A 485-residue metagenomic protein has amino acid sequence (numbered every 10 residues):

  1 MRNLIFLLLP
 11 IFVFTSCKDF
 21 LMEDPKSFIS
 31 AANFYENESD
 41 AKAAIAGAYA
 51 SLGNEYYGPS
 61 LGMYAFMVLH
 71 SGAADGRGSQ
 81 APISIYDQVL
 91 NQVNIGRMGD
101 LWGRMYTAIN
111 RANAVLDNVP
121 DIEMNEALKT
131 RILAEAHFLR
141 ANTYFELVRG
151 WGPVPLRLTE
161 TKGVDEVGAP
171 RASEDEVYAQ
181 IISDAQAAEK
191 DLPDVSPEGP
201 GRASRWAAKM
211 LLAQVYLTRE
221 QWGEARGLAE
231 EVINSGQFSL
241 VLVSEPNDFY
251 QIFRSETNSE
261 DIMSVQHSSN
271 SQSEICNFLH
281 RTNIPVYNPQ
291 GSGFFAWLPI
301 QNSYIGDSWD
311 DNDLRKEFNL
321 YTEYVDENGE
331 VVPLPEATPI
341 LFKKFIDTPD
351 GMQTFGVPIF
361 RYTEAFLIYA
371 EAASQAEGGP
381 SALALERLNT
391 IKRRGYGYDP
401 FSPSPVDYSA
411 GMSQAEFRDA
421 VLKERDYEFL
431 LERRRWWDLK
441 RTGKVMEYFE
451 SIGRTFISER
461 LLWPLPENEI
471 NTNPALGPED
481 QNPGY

Functional and structural regions predicted by a protein language model:
M1-K26: Bacterial Sec-dependent N-terminal signal peptides
C17-A65, A114, D175, G477-Y485: Acidic, glycine-rich segments characteristic of secretory precursors and extracytoplasmic regions
A32, P59-S79, V154-T159, P193-L211 (+6 more regions): Short, surface-exposed recognition loops and adjoining beta-strand edges that mediate ligand/DNA contacts, enriched
N37, K42-A46, A50-Y56, G78-W151 (+5 more regions): Conserved, well-structured interaction surfaces
S39, I45, G53-Y56, Q80-R104 (+3 more regions): Elongated scaffold/linker segments in the mid-to-C-terminal portions of large proteins
W222, G379-S381: TPR-repeat structural position
